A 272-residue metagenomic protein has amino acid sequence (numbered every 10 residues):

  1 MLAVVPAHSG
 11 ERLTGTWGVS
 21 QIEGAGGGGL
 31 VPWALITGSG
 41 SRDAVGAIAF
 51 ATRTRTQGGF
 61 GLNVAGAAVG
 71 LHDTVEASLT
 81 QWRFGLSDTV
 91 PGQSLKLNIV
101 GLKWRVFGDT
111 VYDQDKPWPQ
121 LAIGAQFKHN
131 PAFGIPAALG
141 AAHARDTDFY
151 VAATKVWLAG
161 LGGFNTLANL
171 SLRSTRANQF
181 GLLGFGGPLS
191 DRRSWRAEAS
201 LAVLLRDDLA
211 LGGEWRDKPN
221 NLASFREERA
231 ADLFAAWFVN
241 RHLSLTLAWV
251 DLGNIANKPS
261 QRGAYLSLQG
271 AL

Functional and structural regions predicted by a protein language model:
V4-P6: N-terminal signal peptide c-region/cleavage motif recognized by signal peptidases
H8-G162, T166, R173-R176, F185 (+8 more regions): Transmembrane beta-barrel domains of Gram-negative outer membranes and organellar outer membranes
F180-L189: Short helix-loop boundary/capping segments
I255-Y265: Short glycine/proline-enriched turn or capping motifs at secondary-structure junctions
